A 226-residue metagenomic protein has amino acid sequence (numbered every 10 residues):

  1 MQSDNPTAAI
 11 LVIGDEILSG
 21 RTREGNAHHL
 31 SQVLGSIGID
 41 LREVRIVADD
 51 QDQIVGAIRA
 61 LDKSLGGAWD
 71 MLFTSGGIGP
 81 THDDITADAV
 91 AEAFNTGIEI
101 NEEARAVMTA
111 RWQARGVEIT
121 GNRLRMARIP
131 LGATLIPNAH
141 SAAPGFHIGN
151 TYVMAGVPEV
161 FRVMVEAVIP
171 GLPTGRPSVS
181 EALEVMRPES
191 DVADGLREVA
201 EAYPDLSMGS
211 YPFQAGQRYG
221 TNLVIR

Functional and structural regions predicted by a protein language model:
S3-A9: Extreme N-terminal starter segment of soluble prokaryotic enzymes
L11-D15, S36-G38: Gly-rich Lys/Arg/Thr-decorated short loops/hinges at beta-loop-alpha junctions or inter-strand turns that position
E16-S19, I78-T81, P158-V160, S190: Gly/Ser/Thr-rich loops at beta-strand to alpha-helix junctions that form or flank small-molecule/cofactor-binding
I17-A27: Glycine- and acidic-residue-enriched helix-capping/strand-helix junction motifs
H28-E92, E99, A110-Q113: N-terminal small/polar loop signature for handling phosphorylated ligands or for N-terminal nucleophile
G56, G66, D84-G175: Proline/glycine-rich low-complexity loops and linkers
N150-R226: An accessory alpha-helical subdomain
